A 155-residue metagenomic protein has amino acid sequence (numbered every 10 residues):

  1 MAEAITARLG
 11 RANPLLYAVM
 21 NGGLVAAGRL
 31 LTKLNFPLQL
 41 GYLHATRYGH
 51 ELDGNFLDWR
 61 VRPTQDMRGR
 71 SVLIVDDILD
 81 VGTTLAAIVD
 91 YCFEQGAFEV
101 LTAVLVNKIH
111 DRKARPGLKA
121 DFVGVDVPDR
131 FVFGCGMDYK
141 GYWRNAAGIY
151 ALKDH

Functional and structural regions predicted by a protein language model:
M1-H155: PRPP-associated nucleotide enzymes
